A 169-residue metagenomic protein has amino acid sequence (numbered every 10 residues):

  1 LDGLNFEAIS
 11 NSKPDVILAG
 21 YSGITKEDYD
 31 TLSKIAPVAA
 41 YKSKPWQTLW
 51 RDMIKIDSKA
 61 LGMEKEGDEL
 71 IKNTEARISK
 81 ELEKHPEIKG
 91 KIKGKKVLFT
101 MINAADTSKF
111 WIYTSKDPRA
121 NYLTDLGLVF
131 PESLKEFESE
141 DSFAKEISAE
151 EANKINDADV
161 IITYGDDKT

Functional and structural regions predicted by a protein language model:
L1-S10, Y21: A short, structured surface patch at a secondary-structure boundary
L4, S12-P14, E27, S33 (+1 more regions): Extracytoplasmic
F6-P14, E146-D157: Short helices/loops that flank or line small-molecule/ion binding pockets
K13-A19, P37, D157-I161: Proline-aspartate-enriched helix->loop->beta-strand connector
D30-D106: Extracytoplasmic substrate-binding proteins
K59, I155-T169: Structured C-terminal subdomain patch of bacterial secreted/periplasmic proteins
G94-I102, S133-K135, I162-Y164: Short, conserved beta-strand edge motifs with alternating hydrophobic and charged residues
K109-F143: Alpha-helical, coiled-coil/dimerization segments enriched in small aliphatic residues
